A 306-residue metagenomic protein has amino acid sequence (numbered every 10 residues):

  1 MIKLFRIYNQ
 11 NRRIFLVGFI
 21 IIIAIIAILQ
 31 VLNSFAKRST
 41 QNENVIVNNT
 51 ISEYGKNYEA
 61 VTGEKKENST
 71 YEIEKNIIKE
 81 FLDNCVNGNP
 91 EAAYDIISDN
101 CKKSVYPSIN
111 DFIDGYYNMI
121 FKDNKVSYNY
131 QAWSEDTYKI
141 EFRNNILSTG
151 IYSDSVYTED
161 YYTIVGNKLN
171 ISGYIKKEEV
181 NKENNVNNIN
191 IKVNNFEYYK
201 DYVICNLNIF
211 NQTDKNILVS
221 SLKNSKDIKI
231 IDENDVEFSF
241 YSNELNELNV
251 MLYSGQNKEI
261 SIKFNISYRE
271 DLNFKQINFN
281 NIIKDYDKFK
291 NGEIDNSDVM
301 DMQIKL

Functional and structural regions predicted by a protein language model:
R6-I21: N-terminal Sec-pathway targeting helices
N11, W133-N208, Y253, E259-L306: Exposed beta-sheet edge and beta->alpha loop/turn motif
I22-N33: Hydrophobic alpha-helical membrane-insertion segments, chiefly the h-region of N-terminal signal peptides
S34-D83, N87: Short, low-complexity N-terminal intrinsically disordered segments enriched in polar/charged residues
N76, P90-I140, K226-S239: Short solvent-exposed beta->alpha transition segments
N208-N216: Asparagine-centered strand-capping/turn motif at beta-strand->loop junctions
K215-N224, F240-Y241, N273-K275: Short, hydrophobic/aromatic beta-strand segments
E247-L252: Beta-strand-rich interaction surfaces with strong enrichment in secreted/lumenal proteins
